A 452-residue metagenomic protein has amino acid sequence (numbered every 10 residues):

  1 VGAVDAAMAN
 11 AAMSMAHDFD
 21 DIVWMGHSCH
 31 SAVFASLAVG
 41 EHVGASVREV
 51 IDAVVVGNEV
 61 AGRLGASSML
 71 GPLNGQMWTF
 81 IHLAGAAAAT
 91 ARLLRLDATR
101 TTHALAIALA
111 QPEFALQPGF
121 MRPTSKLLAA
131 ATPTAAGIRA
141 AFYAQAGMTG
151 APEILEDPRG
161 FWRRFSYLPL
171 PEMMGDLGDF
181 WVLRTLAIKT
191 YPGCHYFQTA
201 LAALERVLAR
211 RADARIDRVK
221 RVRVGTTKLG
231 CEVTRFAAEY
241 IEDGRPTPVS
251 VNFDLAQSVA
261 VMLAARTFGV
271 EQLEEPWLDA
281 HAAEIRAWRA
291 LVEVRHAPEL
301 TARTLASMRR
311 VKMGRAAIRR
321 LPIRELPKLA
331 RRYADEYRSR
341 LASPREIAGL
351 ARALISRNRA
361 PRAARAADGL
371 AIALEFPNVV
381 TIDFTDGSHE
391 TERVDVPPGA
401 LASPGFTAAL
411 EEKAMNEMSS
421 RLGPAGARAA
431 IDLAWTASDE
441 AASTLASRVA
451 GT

Functional and structural regions predicted by a protein language model:
V1-M25, S125-A135, F142-T452: Terminal-appendage/accessory-domain detector
A11-L64: Hydrophobic alpha-helical hairpins/lids featuring a short glycine-rich hinge
C29-L37, H82-A89, T134-R139, F197-L201 (+1 more regions): Well-ordered alpha-helical segments within folded domains of soluble proteins
S36-V43, A87-L93, A140-A144, A203 (+1 more regions): Well-ordered alpha-helical scaffold segments within catalytic/enzyme domains
H42-I51, R95-T102, T149-E153, D213 (+1 more regions): Structural helix-adjacent loops and short alpha-helical linkers that scaffold large soluble proteins
E59-T90, A130: Aromatic-lined, polymer-binding surfaces characteristic of secreted/periplasmic polysaccharide-degrading enzymes
R63-L73, A115-P123, R235-F236: Glycine- and aromatic-rich loop/turn segments at beta-sheet edges
I107-A115: Flexible glycine/proline-rich, aromatic-decorated loop/lid segments
